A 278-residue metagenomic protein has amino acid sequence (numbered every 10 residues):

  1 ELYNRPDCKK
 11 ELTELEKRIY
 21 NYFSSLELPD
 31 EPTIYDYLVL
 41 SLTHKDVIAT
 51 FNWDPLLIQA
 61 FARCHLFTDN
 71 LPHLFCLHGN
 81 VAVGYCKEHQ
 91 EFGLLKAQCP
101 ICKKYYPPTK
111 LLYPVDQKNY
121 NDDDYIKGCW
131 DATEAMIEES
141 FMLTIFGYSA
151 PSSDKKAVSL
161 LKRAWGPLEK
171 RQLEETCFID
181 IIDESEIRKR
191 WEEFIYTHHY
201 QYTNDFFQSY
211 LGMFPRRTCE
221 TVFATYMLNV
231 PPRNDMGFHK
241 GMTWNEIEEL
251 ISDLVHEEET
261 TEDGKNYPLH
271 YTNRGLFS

Functional and structural regions predicted by a protein language model:
E1-Y125: Extended, H/D-rich, highly charged conserved domains that either
I19, L42, W53, F67-H73 (+7 more regions): Generic detector of bulky aromatic hydrophobic side chains
N119, D123-I137: TIR-domain catalytic/interaction hotspot
A132-S278: SIR2/sirtuin-family catalytic core signature
